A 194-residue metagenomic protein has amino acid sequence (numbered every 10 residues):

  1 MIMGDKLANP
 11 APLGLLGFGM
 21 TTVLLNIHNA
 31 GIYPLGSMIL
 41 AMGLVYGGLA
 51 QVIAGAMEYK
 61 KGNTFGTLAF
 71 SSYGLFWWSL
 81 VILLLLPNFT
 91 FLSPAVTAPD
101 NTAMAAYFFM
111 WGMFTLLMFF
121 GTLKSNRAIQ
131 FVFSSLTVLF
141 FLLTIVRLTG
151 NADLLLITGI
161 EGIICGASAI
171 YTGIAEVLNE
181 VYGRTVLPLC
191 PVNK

Functional and structural regions predicted by a protein language model:
M1-A54, E58: N-terminal topogenic module of multi-pass integral membrane proteins
M1-N9, G19, N179-K194: Extramembrane terminal tails and long inter-domain/linker segments of multi-pass membrane proteins
A8, M57-F65, F120-F131: Membrane-helix interface "capping/anchor" motifs
V23-H28, G55, W77-L86, T115-F119 (+1 more regions): Hydrophobic alpha-helical transmembrane segments and adjacent interfacial helices in integral membrane proteins
L35-G47, V96-M110, F133, G159-I163: Structural signature of hydrophobic alpha-helical transmembrane segments
V52-S79: Hydrophobic/aromatic-rich structural module bridging two neighboring secondary-structure elements via a short loop
V81-F133: Membrane-proximal helix-loop-helix units in multi-pass membrane proteins
A106-L117, R127-L148, L154-A175: Alpha-helical membrane segments in multi-pass integral membrane proteins
